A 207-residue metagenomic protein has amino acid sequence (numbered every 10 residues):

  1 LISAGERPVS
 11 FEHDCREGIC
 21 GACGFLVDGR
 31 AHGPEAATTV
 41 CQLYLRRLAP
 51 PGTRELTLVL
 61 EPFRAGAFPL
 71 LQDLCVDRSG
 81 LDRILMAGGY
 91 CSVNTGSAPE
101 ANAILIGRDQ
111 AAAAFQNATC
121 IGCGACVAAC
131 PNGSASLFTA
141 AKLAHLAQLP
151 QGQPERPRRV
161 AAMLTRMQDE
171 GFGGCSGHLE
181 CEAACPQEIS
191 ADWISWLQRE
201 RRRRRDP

Functional and structural regions predicted by a protein language model:
L1-D28: A basic, amphipathic helix-loop patch mediating RNA/tRNA/ribosome contacts
L1-R7, V59-P207: Ferredoxin-type iron-sulfur electron-transfer modules in oxidoreductases and energy-metabolism complexes
F11-C15, G33, F138: Short, surface-exposed helix-loop/turn micro-motifs enriched in polar/charged residues
C20-G80: A generic, well-ordered mixed alpha/beta core segment in the N-terminal half of proteins
